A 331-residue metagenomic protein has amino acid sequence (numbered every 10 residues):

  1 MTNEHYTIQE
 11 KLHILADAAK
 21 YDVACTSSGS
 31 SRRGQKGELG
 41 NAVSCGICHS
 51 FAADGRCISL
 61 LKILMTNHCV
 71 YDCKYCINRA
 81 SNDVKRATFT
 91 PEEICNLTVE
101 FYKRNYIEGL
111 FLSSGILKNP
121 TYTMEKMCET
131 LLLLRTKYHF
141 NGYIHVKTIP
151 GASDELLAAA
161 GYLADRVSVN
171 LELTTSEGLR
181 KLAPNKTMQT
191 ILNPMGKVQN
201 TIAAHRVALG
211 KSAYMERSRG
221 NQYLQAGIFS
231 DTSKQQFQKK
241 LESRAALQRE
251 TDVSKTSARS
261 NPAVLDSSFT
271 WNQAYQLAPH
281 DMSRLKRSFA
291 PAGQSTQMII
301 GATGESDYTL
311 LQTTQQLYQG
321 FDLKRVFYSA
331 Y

Functional and structural regions predicted by a protein language model:
M1-H68: Flexible, acidic/Gly-rich N-terminal and inter-domain linker regions that tether and position cofactor-handling modules
L60, C73, L112, V169 (+1 more regions): Conserved, mostly hydrophobic/aromatic
I63-E92: Canonical Radical SAM [4Fe-4S] cluster-binding loop centered on the CxxxCxxC motif and its immediate flanking residues
C76, G109-L112, V167-V169, V326: Hydrophobic residues within beta-strands of alpha/beta enzymes
N78-V84, L110-P120, I144, L179: Short acidic, glycine/Ser/Thr-rich loop/turn "cap" segments at secondary-structure junctions
K85-T90, V99, L117-P120, M124: Fe-S ferredoxin-like electron-transfer domains and their immediately adjacent linker/connector regions across
C95, K118-Y331: Conserved AdoMet/S-adenosylmethionine-binding subsite of the radical SAM
L97-S113: Short Fe-S-cluster ligation motifs
